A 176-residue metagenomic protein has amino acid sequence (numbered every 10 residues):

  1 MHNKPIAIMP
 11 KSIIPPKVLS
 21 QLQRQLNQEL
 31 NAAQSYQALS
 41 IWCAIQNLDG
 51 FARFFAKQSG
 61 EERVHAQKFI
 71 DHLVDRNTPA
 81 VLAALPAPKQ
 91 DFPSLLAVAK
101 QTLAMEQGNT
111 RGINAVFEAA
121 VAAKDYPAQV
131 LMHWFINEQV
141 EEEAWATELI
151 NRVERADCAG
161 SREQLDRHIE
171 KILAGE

Functional and structural regions predicted by a protein language model:
M1-E176: Iron-associated oxidoreductase/ferritin-like identity signal
